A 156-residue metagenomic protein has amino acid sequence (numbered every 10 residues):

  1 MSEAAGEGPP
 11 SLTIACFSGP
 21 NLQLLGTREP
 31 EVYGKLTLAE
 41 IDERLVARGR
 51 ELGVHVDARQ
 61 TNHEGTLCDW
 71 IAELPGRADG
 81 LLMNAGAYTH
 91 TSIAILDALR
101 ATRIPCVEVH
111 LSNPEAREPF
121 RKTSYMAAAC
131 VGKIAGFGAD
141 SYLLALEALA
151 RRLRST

Functional and structural regions predicted by a protein language model:
P10-I14: Extreme N-terminal starter segment of soluble prokaryotic enzymes
P20-L22, G86-T89, S112-P114: Short glycine-rich anion-binding loops that position phosphate/pyrophosphate groups of nucleotides and phosphorylated
L25-A39: Glycine- and acidic-residue-enriched helix-capping/strand-helix junction motifs
H55-G65: Short beta->alpha junction loops
L74-L81: Short acidic/histidine-rich motifs immediately flanking catalytic phosphotransfer sites in two-component signaling
S92-A101: Short Gly/Thr/Asp-enriched flexible loops that form oxyanion-binding sites at enzyme active sites
R100-R117: Short, acidic/small-residue loops that bind anionic groups at enzyme active sites
A116-T156: Short, glycine-/small-residue-rich phosphate/pyrophosphate-handling segment
